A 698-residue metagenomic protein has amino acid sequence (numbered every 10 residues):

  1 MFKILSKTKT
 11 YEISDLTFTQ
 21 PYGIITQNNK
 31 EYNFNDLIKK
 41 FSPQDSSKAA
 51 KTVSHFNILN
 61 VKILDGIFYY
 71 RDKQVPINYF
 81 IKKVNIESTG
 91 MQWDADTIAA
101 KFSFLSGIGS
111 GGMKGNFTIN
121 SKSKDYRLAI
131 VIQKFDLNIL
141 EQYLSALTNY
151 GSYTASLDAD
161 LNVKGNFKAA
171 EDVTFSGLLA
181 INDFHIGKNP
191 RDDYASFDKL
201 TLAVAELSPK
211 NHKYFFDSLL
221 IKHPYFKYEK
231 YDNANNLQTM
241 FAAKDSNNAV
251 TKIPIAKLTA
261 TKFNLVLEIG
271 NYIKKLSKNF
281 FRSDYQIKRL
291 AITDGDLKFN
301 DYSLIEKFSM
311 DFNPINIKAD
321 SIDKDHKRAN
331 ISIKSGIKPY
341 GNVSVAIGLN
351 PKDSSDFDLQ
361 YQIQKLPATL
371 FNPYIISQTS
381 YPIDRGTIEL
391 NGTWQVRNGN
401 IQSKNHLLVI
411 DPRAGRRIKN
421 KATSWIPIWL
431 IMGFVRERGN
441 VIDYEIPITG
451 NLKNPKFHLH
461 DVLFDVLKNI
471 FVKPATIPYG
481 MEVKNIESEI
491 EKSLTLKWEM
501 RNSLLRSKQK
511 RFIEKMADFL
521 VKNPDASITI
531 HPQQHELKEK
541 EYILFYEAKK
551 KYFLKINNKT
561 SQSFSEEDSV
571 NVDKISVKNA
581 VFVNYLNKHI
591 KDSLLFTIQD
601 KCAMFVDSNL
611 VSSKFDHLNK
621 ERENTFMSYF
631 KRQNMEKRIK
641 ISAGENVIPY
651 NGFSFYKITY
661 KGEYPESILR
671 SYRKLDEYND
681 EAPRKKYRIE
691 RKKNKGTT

Functional and structural regions predicted by a protein language model:
M1-N28, I58, I86, M91-A95 (+8 more regions): Terminal hydrophobic membrane-targeting helix
M1-N85, I186-A203, P209-P314, D411-W429 (+1 more regions): Secondary-structure transition motifs
F18-Q20, S103-I108, I181, I221-H223 (+3 more regions): Short, solvent-exposed aromatic-acidic interface loops
T19, T118, V131-Q133, A180-N182 (+5 more regions): Outer-membrane beta-barrel pore domains and translocons
K40-L147, G151, G165, T251-I363 (+3 more regions): Elongated, acidic membrane-bridging lipid-handling scaffolds and related periplasm/extracellular "bridge/tunnel" systems
P76-I98, N149-S156, L179-A180, F184-A205 (+5 more regions): Beta-propeller and related beta-repeat scaffolds in trafficking/envelope systems
L207-H212, D217, Y272, F281-Q286 (+4 more regions): Extended terminal
